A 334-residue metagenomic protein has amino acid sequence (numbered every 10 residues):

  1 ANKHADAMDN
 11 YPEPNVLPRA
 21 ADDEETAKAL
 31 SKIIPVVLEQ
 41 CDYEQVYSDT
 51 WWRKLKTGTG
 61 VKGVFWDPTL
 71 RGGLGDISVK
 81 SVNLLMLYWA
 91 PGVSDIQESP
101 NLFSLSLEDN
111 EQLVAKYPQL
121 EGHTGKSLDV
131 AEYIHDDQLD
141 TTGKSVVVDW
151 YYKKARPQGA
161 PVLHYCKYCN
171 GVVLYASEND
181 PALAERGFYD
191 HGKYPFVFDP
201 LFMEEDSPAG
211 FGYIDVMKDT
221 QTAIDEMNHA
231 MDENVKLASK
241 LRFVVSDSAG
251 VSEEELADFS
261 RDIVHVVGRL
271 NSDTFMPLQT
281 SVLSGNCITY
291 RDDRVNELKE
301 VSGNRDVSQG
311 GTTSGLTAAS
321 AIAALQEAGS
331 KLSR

Functional and structural regions predicted by a protein language model:
A1-R334: Extended alpha-helical, oligomerization-prone segments that build pores/tubes and scaffolds
